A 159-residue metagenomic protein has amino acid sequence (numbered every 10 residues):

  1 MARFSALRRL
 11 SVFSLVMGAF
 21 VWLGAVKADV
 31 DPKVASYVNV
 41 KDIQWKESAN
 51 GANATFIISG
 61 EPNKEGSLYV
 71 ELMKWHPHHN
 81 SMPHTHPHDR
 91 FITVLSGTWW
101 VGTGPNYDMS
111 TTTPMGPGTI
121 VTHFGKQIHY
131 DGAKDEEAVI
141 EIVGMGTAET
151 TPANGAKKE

Functional and structural regions predicted by a protein language model:
M1-F13: Bacterial N-terminal signal peptides that target proteins for export
S11-W22: Bacterial N-terminal signal peptides
F20, V26-S67, G155-E159: A short, N-terminal "cap"/entry segment at the start of jelly-roll beta-barrel domains of the cupin/DSBH fold
K33-S36, S110, I128-E159: Double-stranded beta-helix
Y69-H86, F124-K126: Conserved short histidine dyad/triad with adjacent acidic residue
H76-H79, H86-N106: Glycine- and acidic-residue-biased ligand/ion/polar-headgroup-sensing regions
S81-P83, V101-G102, H123, I128-K134: Short beta-strand His + acidic residue motifs that chelate non-heme Fe in jelly-roll/DSBH and cupin folds
P105-K126: Short acidic-glycine-tyrosine-enriched beta hairpin
